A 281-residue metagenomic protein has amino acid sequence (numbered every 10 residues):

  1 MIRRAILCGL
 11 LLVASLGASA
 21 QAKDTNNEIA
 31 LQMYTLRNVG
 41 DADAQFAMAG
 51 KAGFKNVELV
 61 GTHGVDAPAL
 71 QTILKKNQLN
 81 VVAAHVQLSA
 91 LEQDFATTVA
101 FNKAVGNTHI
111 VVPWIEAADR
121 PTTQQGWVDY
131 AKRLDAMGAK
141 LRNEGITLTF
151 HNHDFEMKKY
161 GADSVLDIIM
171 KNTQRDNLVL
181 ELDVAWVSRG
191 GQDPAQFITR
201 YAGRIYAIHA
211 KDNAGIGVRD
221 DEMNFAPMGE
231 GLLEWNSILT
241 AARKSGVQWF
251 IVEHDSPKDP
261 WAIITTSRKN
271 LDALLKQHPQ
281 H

Functional and structural regions predicted by a protein language model:
M1-L7: Bacterial N-terminal signal peptides that target proteins for export
I2, A20-H109, G203, D272-H281: N-terminal pre-domain/capping segments
L11-S19: Hydrophobic h-region of N-terminal signal peptides that target proteins for export in Gram-negative bacteria
Q21-A30, R37-K51, D163-V179, W186-H281: Histidine-acidic metal/acid-base catalytic patches
K23, K55-N56, L88-V179, W261: Active-site acidic/histidine proton-transfer and metal-coordination neighborhood in alpha/beta enzyme cores
L36-D41, N56-A69, Q87-F95, A118-P121 (+5 more regions): Acidic-and-aromatic substrate-binding clefts and catalytic sites of carbohydrate-active enzymes
E58, A83-H85, V111, T149 (+3 more regions): Conserved beta-strand positions in the central sheet of alpha/beta enzyme cores
L79, N107-T108, I146, S245-Q248: A short helix->loop->beta-strand "cap" motif at the edges of active sites that frequently abuts
